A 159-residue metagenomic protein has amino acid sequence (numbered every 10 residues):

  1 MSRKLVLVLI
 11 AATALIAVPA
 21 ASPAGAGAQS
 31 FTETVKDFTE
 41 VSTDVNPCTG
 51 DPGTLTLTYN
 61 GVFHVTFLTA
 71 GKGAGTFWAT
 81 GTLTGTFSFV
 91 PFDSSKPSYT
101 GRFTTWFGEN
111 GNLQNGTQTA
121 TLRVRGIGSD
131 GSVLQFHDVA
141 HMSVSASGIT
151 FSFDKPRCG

Functional and structural regions predicted by a protein language model:
M1-V8: Bacterial N-terminal signal peptides that target proteins for export
V8-V18: Bacterial N-terminal signal peptides
P19-P23: N-terminal signal peptide c-region/cleavage motif recognized by signal peptidases
G25-G159: Beta-strand-enriched cores of mature, soluble protein domains
